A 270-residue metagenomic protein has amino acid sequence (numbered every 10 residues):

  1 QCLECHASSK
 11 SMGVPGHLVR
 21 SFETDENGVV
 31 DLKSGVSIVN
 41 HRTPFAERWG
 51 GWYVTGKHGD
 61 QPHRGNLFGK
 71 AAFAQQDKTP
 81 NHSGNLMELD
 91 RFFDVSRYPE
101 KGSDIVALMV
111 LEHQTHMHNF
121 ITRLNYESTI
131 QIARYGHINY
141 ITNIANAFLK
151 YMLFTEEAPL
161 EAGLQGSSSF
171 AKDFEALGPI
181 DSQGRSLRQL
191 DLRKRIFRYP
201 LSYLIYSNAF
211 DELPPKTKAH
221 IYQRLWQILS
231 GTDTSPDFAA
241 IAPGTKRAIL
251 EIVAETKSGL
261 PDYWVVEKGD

Functional and structural regions predicted by a protein language model:
Q1-G136, A145-L153, I196-D270: Sequence context surrounding c-type heme c attachment/ligation sites in exported
L153-H220: Substrate-recognition/cap regions that form aromatic- and gly/pro-loop-enriched pockets for small-molecule ligands
